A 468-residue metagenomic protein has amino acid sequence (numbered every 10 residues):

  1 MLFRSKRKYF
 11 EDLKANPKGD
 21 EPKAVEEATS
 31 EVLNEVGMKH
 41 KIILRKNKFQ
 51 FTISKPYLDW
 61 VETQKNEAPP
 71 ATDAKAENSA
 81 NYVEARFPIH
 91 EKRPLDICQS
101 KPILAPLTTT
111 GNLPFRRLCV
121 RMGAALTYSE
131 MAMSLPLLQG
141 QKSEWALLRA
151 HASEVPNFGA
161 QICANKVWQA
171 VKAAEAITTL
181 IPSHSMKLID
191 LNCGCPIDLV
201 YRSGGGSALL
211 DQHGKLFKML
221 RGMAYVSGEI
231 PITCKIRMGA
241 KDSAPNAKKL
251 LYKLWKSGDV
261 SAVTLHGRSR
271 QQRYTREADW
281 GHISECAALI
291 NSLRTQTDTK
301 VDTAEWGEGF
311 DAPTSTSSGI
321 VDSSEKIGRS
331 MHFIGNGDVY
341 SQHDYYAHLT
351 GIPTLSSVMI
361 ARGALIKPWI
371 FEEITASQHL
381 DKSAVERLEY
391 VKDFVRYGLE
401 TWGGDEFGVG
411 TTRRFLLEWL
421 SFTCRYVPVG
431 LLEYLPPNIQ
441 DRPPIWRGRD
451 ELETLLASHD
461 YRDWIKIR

Functional and structural regions predicted by a protein language model:
M1-Q99, P114, R121, K249-L250 (+3 more regions): Alpha/beta catalytic cores of nucleotide-metabolism and tRNA/nucleoside-modifying enzymes
E77-R93, T109-S183: Glycine-rich, positively charged N-terminal anion/phosphate-binding segment
C98-G111, F158-A170, L209-L210, I236-A247: Active-site mouth loops of central-metabolism enzymes
P102-P106, T127-S129, P156-I162, I189-L191 (+5 more regions): Hydrophobic faces of well-ordered beta-strands that scaffold small-molecule active sites in alpha/beta enzyme cores
M122-A125, A132-L138, K142, A164-V167 (+2 more regions): Conserved radical SAM core fold
E144-A146, G204-L210, Q378-L380: Short glycine-enriched, charge-decorated loop/helix-capping segments at active-site entrances that position
E144-L148, L250-Y252, G281-H282, A376-Q378: Short, hinge-like loop/turn segments at secondary-structure boundaries
E175-G205, H213-H332: Alpha/beta enzyme core
